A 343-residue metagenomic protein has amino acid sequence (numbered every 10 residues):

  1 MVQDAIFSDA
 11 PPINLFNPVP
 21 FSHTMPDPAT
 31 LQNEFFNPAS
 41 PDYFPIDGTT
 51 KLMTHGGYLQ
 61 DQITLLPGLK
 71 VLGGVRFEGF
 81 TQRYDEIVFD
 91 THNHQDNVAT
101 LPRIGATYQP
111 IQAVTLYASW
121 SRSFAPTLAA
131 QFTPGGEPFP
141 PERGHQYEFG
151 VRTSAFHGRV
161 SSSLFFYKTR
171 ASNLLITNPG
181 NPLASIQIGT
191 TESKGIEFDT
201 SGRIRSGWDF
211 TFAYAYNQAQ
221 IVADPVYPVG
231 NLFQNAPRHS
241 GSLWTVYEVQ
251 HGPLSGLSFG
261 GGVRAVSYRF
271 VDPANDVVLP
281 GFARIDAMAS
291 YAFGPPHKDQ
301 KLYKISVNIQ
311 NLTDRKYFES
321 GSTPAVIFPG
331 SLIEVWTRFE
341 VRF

Functional and structural regions predicted by a protein language model:
M1-A5, G48-A171: Structural signature of Gram-negative outer-membrane beta-barrels, strongest in the C-terminal barrel of TonB-dependent
V2-I6, F77-R83, W120-P126, A155 (+8 more regions): Transmembrane beta-strands of outer-membrane beta-barrel pores
I6-P45, N93, I176, N181-Q187 (+2 more regions): Surface-exposed loop/turn segments flanking beta-strands in extracellular/periplasmic regions
S8-D9, L65-G68, I111-A113, F156-V160 (+3 more regions): Short loop/turn motifs that connect adjacent beta-strands in outer-membrane beta-barrel proteins
D47-M53, D90-V98, E137-R143, I186-S193 (+3 more regions): Replace "Gram-negative outer membrane beta-barrel proteins" with "bacterial and organellar outer membrane beta-barrel
L66-V71, F166-R170, Q187-D272: Gram-negative outer-membrane beta-barrel transporters
Q109, T115-Y117, P141-R203, F210-A215 (+1 more regions): Membrane-embedded beta-barrel scaffold of Gram-negative outer-membrane proteins
Y147, Q234-F343: Conserved C-terminal beta-signal and adjacent last beta-strands/turns of outer-membrane beta-barrel proteins
